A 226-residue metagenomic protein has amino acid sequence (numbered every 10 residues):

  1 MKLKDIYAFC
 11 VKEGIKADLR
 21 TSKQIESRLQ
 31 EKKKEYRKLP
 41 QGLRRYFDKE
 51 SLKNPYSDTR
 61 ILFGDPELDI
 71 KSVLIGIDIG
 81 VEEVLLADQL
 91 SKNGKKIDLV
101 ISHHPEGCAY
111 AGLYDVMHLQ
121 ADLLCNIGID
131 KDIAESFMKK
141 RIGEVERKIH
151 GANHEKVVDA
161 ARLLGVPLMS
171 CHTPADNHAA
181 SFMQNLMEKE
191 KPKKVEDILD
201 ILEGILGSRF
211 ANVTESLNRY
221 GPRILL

Functional and structural regions predicted by a protein language model:
M1-L226: Hydrophobic structural segments
